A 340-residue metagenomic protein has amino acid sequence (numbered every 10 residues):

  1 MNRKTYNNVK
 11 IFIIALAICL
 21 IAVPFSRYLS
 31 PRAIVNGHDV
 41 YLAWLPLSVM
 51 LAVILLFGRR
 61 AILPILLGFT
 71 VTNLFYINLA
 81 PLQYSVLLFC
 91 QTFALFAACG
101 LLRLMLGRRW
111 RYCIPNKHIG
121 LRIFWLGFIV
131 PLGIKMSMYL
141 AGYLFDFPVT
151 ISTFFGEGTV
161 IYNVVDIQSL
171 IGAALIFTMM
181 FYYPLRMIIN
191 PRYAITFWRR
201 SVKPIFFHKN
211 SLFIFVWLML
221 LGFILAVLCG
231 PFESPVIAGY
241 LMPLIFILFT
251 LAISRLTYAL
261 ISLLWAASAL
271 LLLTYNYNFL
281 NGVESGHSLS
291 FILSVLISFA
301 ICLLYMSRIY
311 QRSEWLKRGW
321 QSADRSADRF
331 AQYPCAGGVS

Functional and structural regions predicted by a protein language model:
N2-Y41, M50-P148, T178-N190, K203-L241 (+2 more regions): Short helix-perturbing small/polar motifs within transmembrane alpha-helices
L144-I151, T274-G286: Transmembrane helix-loop junctions at the membrane interface of multipass transporters and ion channels
E157-G172: Short aromatic-rich membrane-water interface segments that cap or initiate transmembrane helices in multi-pass membrane
Y193-W198, Q311-S322: Cytosolic signal-transmission helices at domain junctions
Y240-L244, A266-L272: Active/binding-pocket-proximal capping segment
W320-S340: Conserved nucleotide-binding and Mg2+-coordinating catalytic segments in signaling enzymes
